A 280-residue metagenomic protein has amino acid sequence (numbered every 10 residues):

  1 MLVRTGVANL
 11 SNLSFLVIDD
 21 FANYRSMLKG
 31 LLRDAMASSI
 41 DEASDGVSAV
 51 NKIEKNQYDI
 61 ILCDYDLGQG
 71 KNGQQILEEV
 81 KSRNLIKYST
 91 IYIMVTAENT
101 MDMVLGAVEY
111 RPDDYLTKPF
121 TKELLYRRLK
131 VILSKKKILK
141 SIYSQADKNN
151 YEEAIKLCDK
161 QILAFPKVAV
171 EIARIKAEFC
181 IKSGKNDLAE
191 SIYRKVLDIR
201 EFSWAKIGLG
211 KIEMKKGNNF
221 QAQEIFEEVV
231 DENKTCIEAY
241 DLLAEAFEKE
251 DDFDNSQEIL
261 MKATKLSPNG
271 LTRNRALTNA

Functional and structural regions predicted by a protein language model:
S11-N23, L28-L32: Conserved acidic segment of CheY-like receiver
E42-I60, G68, D187, R194: Acidic, metal-coordinating helix/loop segments flanking the phosphotransfer/catalytic sites of two-component signaling
D64-D66, T96: Active-site residues of response regulator receiver
G73, G106-D113: As written
Q74-K87: Short amphipathic alpha-helix used as the core "switch/output" element in two-component signaling
K87-M101: A short, hydrophobic beta-strand element within the central beta-sheet of small alpha/beta folds
K118: A Lys-centered signature of the CheY-like receiver
D187-A280: Flexible loop/N-cap segments at domain edges
